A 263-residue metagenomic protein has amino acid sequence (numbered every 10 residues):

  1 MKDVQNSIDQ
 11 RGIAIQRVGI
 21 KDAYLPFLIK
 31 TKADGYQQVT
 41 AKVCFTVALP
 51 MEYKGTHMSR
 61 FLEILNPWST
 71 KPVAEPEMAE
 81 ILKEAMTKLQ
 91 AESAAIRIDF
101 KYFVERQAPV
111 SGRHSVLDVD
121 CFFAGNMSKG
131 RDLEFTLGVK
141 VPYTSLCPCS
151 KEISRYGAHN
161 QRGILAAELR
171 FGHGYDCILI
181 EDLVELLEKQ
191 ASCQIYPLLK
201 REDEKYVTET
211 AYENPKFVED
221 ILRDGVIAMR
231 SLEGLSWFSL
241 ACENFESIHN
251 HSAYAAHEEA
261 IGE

Functional and structural regions predicted by a protein language model:
M1-E263: N-terminal intrinsically disordered, cationic/polar leader segments that include organellar targeting peptides
